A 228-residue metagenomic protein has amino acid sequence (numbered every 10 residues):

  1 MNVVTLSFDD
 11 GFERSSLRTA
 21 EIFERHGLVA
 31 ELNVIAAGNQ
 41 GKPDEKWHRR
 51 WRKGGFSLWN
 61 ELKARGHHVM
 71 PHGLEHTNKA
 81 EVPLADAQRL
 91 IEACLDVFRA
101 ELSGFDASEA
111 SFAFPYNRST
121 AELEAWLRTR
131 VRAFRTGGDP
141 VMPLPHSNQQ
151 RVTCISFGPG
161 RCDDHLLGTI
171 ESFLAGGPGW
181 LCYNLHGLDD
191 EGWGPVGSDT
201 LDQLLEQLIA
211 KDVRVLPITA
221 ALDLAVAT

Functional and structural regions predicted by a protein language model:
M1-R18, A100-D106, R118-T228: C-terminal active-site subregion of NodB/CE4 polysaccharide deacetylases
T19-F23: Histidine-anchored nucleotide/phosphate-binding helix
E24-E122, T129-R132, P140-Q150, P178-D190: Metal-dependent polysaccharide deacetylase catalytic core of the NodB/CE4 family, i.e., the active-site-bearing domain
